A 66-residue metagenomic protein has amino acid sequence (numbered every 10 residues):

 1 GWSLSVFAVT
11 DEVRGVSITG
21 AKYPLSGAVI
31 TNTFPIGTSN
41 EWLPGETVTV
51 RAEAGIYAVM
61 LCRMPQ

Functional and structural regions predicted by a protein language model:
G1-Q66: Long, charged alpha-helical interface segments
